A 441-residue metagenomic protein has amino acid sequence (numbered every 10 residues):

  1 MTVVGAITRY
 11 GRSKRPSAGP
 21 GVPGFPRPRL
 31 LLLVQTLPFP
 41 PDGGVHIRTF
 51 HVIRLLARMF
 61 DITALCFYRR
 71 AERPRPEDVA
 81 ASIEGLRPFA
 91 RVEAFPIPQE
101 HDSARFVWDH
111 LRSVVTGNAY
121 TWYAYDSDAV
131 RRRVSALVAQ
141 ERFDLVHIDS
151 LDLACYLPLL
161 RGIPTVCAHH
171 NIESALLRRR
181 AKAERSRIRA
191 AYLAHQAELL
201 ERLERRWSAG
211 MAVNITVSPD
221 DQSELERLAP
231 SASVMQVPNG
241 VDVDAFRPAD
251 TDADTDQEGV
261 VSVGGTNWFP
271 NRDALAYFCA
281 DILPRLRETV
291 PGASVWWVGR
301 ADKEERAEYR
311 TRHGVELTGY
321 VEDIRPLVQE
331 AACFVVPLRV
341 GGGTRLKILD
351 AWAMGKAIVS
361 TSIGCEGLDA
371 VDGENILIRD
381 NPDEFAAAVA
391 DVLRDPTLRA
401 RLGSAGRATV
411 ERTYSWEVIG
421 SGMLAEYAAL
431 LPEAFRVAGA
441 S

Functional and structural regions predicted by a protein language model:
T2-F95: N-terminal subdomain of nucleotide-sugar transferases
Q35, A104-Y125, V166-R202, G265: Acceptor-binding helix/loop patch of EC 2.4 sugar-transfer enzymes, predominantly nucleotide-sugar-dependent
V166, S174, L193-P248: Donor nucleotide-sugar binding/catalytic pocket of nucleotide-sugar-dependent glycosyltransferases
A212, G314, Y320, Q329-G343 (+1 more regions): Acidic donor-binding loop of glycosyltransferase active sites
Q236-E330: Conserved catalytic-core segment of nucleotide-activated headgroup transferases in glycan assembly
K347-D350, A357-T361: Short hydrophobic beta-strand element within catalytic cores of glycosyltransferases and related nucleotide-activated
I376-D383, D391-P396: Conserved acidic donor-binding segment of nucleotide-sugar-dependent glycosyltransferases
L398-T413, G422-A425, A429: A short, well-ordered alpha-helix in the C-terminal region of glycosyltransferases
